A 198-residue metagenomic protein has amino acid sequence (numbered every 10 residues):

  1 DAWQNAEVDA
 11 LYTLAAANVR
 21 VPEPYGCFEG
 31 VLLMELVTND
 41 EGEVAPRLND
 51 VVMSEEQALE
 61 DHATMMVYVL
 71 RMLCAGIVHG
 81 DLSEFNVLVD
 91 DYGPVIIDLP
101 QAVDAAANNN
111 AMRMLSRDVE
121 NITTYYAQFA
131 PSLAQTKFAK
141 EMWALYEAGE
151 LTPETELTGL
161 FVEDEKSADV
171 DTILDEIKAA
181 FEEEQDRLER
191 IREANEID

Functional and structural regions predicted by a protein language model:
D1-V44, C74: Conserved ATP-binding subdomain of kinase catalytic cores across diverse folds
V37, D98-V103: Activation of the activation-loop gatekeeper triad in protein kinase-fold domains
G42-S54: AlphaC helix of the protein kinase catalytic domain
Q57-Y68: Conserved alphaE helix
T64, R71-C74, V95, T124-D198: Regulatory N- and C-terminal appendages and interdomain linkers associated with kinase/kinase-like NTP transferase
C74-E84, V89: Catalytic-loop of the protein kinase fold
N86-D98: Conserved protein kinase catalytic/activation segment
A102-R117: Activation segment/activation loop of eukaryotic-type protein kinase catalytic domains
